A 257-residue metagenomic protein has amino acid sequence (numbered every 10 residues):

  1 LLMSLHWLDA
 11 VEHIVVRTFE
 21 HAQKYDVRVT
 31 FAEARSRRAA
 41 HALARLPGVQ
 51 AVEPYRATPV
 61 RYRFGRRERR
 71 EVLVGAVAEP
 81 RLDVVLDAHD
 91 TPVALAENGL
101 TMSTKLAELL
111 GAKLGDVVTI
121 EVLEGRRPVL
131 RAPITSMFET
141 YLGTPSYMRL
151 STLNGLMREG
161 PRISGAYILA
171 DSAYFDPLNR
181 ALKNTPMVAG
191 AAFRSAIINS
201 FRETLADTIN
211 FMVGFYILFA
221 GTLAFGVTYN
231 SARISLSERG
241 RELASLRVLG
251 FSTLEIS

Functional and structural regions predicted by a protein language model:
L1-S257: Alpha-helical transmembrane segments of bacterial inner-membrane membrane proteins
